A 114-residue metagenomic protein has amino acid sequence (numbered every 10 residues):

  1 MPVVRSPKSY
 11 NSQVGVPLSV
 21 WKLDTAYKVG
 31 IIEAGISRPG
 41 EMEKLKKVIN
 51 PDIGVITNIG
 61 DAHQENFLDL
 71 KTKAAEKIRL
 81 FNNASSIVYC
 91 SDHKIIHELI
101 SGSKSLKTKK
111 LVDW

Functional and structural regions predicted by a protein language model:
P2-G15, A34, N58: Short beta-strand-centered segment that lines the nucleotide-binding/catalytic pocket of NTP-utilizing
K8, L18, E43, I78 (+1 more regions): Active-site phosphate/pyrophosphate- and oxyanion-stabilizing loops and adjacent acidic/basic residues in soluble
N11-S12, R38, D61-E65: Short gly/pro/ser/thr-enriched loop/turn and capping motifs at secondary-structure boundaries
S12-Y27: P-loop NTPase switch/communication element
D24, K46-V48, F81: A short, aliphatic-rich alpha-helical micro-motif
Y27-P39: Switch II (G3) loop of P-loop NTPases
S37-I49: Switch II of P-loop NTPase G domains
D52-W114: Acidic, Mg2+-coordinating active-site environments of NTP-dependent enzymes
